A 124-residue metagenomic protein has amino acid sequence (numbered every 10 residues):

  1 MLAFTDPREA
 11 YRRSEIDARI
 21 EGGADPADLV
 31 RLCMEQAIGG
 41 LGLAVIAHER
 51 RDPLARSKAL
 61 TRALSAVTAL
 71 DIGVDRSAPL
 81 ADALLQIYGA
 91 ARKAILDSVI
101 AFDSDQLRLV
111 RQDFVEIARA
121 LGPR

Functional and structural regions predicted by a protein language model:
M1-Q36, L41, E49-R50, A55-L60 (+2 more regions): N-terminal intrinsically disordered, cationic/polar leader segments that include organellar targeting peptides
